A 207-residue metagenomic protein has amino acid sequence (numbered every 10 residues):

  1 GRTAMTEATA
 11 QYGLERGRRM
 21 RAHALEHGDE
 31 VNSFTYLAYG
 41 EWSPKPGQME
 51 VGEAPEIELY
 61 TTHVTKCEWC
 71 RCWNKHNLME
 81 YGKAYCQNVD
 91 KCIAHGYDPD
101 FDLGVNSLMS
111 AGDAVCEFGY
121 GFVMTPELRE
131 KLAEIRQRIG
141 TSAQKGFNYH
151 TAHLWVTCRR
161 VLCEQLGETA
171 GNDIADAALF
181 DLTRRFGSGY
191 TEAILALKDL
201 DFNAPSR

Functional and structural regions predicted by a protein language model:
G1-L59, E68-N88, H95, F101-V115 (+1 more regions): N-terminal accessory segment detector
